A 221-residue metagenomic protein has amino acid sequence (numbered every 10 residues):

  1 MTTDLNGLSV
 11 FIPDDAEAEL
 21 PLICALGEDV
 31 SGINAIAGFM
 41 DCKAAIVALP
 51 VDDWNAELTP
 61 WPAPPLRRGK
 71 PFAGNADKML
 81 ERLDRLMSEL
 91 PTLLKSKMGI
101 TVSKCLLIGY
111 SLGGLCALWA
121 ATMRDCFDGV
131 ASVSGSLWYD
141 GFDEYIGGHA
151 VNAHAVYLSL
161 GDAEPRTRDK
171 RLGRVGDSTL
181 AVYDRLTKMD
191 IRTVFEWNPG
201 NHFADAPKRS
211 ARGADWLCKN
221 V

Functional and structural regions predicted by a protein language model:
S9-F11, A16-K97: Serine-hydrolase catalytic machinery in alpha/beta-hydrolase-like enzymes
A18-L22, C42-A45, C126-G129, A153-H154 (+1 more regions): Loop/turn elements at helix/coil->beta-strand transitions in domains of secreted/extracellular proteins
C24-G27, S134, L160: The conserved beta1-alpha1 loop
I100-S103: Short helix-loop-beta connector
I108-G113, A117: Gly/Ala-rich beta-loop-alpha elbow adjacent to hydrolase catalytic centers
L118-T122: Short, hydrophobic alpha-helix immediately C-terminal to the catalytic nucleophile
C126-W138: A conserved short beta-strand
S136-C218: The feature captures the conserved acid-bearing segment of alpha/beta-hydrolase catalytic domains
